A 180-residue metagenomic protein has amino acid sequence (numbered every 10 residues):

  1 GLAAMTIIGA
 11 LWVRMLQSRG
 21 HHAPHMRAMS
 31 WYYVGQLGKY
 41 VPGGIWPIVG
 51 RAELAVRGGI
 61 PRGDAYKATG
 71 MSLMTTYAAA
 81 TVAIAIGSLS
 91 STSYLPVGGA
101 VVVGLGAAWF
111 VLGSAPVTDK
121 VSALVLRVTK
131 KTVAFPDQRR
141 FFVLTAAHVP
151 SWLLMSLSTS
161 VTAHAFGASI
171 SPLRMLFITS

Functional and structural regions predicted by a protein language model:
G1-Y33, A80-V82, I86-S180: Predominantly cytoplasmic-facing regulatory/coupling regions of multi-pass membrane proteins
H25-S30, G44-V49, V56-L73: Membrane-interface alpha-helices at helix entry/exit sites of multi-pass transporters
Q36-I45, L73-T81: Mid-bilayer segments of alpha-helical transmembrane spans in multi-pass integral membrane proteins that mediate
V41, A55, I60-G63, T81-V82 (+1 more regions): Alpha-helix boundary/capping detector
E53, K67, T76-A79, A83: A broadly conserved amphipathic alpha-helix scaffold signal in soluble, globular proteins
